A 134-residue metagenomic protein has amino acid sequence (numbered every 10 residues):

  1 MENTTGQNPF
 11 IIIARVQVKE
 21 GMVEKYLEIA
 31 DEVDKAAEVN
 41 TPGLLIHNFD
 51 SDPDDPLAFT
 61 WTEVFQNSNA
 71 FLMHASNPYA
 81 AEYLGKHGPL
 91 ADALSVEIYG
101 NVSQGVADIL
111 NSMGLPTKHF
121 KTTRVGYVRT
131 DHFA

Functional and structural regions predicted by a protein language model:
M1-F59, Q66-N77, P89-A134: Short S/T/G/P-rich N-terminal loop/turn motif that feeds into the first structured element of a domain
A80-G85: A short, acidic, amphipathic alpha-helical segment used as a generic capping/interface helix at domain edges
